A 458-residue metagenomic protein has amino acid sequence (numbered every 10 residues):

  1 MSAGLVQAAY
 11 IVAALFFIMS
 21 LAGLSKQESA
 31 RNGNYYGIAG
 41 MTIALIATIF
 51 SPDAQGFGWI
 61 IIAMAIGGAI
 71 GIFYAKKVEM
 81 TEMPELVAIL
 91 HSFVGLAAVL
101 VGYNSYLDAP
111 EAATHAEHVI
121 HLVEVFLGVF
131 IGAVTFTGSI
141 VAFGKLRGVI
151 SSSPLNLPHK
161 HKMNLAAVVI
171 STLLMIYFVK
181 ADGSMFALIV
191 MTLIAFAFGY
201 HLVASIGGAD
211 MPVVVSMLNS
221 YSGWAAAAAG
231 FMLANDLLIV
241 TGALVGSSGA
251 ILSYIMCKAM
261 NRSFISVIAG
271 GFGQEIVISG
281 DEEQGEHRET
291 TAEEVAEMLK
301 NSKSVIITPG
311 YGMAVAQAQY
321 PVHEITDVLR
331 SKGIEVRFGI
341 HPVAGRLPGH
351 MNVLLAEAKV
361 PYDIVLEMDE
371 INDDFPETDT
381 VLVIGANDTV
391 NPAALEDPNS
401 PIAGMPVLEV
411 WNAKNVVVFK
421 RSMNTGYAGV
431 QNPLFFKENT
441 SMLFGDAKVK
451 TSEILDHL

Functional and structural regions predicted by a protein language model:
M1-A14, S51-A69, H121-F136, D182-I194: Structural signature of hydrophobic alpha-helical transmembrane segments
F16-S29, G68-V87, S139-P154, F198-M211 (+1 more regions): C-terminal ends of transmembrane helices
R31-G40, I60-I62, E82-V94, P154-L165 (+1 more regions): Cytoplasmic-side transmembrane-helix entry/capping segments in multi-pass membrane proteins
T48-I61, F73-M83, V99-A116, A181: Transmembrane alpha-helix boundary signature
N104-A116, K180-F186, V213, S220-T241: Transmembrane helix-loop junctions at the membrane interface of multipass transporters and ion channels
G207, Y221-I265: Mobile "lid/hinge" segments at catalytic clefts and subdomain interfaces of large enzymes
L244-S302: Membrane-interfacial segments at transmembrane helix termini in multi-pass membrane proteins
E283-L458: Structured cytosolic domains appended to multi-pass membrane proteins
